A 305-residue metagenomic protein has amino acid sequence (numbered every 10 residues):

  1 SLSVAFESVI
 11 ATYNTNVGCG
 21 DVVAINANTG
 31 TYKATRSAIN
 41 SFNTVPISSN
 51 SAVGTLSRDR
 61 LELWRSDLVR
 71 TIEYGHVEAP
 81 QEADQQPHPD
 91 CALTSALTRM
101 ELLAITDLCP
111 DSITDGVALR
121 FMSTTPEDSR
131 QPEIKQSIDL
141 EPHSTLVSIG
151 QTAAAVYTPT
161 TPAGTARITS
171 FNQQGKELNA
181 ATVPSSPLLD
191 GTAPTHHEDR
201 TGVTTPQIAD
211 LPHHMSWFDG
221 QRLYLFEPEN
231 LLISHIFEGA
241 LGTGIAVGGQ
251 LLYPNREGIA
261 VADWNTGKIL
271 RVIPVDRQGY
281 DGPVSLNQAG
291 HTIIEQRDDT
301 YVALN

Functional and structural regions predicted by a protein language model:
S1, N26-A38, L68-Q81, S129-I138 (+4 more regions): Aromatic (tryptophan-biased) beta-strands that constitute blades/sheets of beta-rich domains
S1, V9, G30, L68 (+5 more regions): Generic low-polarity alpha-helical segments
S1-E7, S37-S51, Q81-A96, S137-T152 (+4 more regions): Repeated scaffold domains used in trafficking and secretory/extracellular systems, primarily beta-propellers
L2-S123, E127-S129: Long, acidic/polar, low-complexity amphipathic helices and coiled-coil-like
A11-T12, T55, I105, A154-T158 (+3 more regions): Residue position within the beta-strands of beta-propeller blades
V17-A24, R58-R65, L108-M122, T161-S170 (+3 more regions): Structural motif
E73-G75, A79-F226: Acidic, serine/threonine- and glycine-rich low-complexity intrinsically disordered segments that serve as flexible
D219-I233, A246-N305: C-terminal closing repeat unit and adjoining cap/tail of repeat-based domains
